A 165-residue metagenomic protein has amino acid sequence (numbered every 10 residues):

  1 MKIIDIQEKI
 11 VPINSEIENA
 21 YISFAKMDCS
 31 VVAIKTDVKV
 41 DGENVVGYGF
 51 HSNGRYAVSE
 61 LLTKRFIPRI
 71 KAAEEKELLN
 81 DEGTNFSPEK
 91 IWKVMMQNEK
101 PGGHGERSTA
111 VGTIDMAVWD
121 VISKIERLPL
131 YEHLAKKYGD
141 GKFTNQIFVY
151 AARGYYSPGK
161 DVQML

Functional and structural regions predicted by a protein language model:
M1-Q7, N19-S23, V94, G102 (+1 more regions): N-terminal amphipathic alpha-helix/helix-capping segment at the start of soluble metabolic enzymes
M1-S59, R65: Structured beta-strand/loop patches that form or line metal/cofactor-binding pockets in enzymes
I10-I13, K137, Y156: Residue-level detector of flexible, active-site-proximal loop/helix-junction positions within diverse enzyme catalytic
A25-M27, T109, K142: Short coil/turn motifs at beta-sheet boundaries
C29-V31, T113, Q146-F148: Broad gene-expression machinery/nucleic-acid interaction feature
K39-E126: Metal- or metallocofactor-binding catalytic centers and their adjacent structured scaffolds across diverse enzyme
D140-L165: Metal-dependent enolase-superfamily TIM-barrel catalytic cores that perform enediolate-based chemistry
